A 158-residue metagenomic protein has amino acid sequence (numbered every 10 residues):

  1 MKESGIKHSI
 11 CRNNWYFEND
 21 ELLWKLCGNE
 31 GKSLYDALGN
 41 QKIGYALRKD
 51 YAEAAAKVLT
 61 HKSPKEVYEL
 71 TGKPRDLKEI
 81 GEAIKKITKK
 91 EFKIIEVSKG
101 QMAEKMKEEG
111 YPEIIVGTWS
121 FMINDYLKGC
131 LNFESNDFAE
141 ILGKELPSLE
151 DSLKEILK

Functional and structural regions predicted by a protein language model:
M1-K93, V97, K105-E109, I114 (+2 more regions): Oxidoreductase cofactor-interface core, primarily capturing Rossmann-like NAD(P)-dependent enzymes
G100-K158: A hydrophobic C-terminal alpha-helical subdomain
